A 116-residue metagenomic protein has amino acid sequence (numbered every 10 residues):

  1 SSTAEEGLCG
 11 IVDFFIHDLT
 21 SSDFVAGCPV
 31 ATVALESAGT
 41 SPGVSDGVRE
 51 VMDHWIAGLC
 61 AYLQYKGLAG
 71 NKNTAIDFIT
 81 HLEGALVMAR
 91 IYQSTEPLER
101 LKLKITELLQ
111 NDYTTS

Functional and structural regions predicted by a protein language model:
S1-A26, A75-F78: Hydrophobic alpha-helical connector segments
S1-S2, L19, A38, A89-Y92: Hydrophobic residues in alpha-helical segments
G7, E36, H81-G84: Residue-level recognition of specific faces of alpha-helices
S22-P42: Amphipathic alpha-helical segments used for helix-helix packing
V30, P42-D53, Q64-S116: Hydrophobic/aromatic-rich alpha-helical bundle segments in the mid-to-C-terminal region
